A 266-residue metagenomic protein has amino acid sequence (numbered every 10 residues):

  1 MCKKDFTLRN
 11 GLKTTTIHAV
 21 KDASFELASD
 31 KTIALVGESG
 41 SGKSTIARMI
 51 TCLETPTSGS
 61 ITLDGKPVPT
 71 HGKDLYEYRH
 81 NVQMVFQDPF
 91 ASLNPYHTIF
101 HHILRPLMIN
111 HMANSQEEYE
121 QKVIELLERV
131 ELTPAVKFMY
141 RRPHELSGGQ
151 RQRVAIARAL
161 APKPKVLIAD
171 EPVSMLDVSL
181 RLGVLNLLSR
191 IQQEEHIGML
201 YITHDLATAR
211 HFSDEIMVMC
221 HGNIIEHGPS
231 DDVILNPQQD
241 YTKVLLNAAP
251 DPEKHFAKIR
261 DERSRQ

Functional and structural regions predicted by a protein language model:
N10-T14, V68-Q83, H101, I109 (+1 more regions): ABC ATPase NBD coupling module
T51: Helix-to-loop junction immediately C-terminal to a conserved catalytic motif
E117-K137, L246-N247: Conserved ABC ATPase "signature" region
K163: Conserved catalytic motifs of ABC-family nucleotide-binding domains
A209-H211: A short, surface-exposed alpha-helical micro-motif characterized by mixed small hydrophobic and charged/polar residues
H227-G228: ABC ATPase "signature
